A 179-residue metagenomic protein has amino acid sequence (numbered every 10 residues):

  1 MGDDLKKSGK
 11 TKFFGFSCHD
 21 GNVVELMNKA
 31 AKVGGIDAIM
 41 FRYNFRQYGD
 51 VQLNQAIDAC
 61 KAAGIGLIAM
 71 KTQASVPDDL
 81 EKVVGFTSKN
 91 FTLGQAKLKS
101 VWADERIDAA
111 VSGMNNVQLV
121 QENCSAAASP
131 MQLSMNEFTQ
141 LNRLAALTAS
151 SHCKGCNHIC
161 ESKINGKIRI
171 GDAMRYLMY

Functional and structural regions predicted by a protein language model:
M1-E81, S88-K89, A103: Glycine/proline-rich, positively charged, aromatic-decorated active-site loop/lid region on the catalytic face
Q55-Y179: Structured C-terminal cap/extension of enzyme domains
